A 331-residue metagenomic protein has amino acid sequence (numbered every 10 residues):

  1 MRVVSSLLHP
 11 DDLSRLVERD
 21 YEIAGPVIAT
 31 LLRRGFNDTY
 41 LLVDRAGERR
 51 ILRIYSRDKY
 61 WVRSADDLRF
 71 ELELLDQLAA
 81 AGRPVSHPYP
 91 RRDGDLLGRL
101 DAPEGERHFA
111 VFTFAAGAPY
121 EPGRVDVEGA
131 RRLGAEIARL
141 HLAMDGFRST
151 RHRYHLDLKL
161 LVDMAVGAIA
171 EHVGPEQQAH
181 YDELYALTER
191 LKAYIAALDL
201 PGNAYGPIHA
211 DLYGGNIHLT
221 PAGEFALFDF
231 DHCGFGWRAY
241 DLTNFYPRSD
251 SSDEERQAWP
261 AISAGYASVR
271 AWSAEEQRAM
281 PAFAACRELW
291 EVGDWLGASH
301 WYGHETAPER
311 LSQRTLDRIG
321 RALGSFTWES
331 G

Functional and structural regions predicted by a protein language model:
M1-D93, P221, T327-S330: Conserved NTP-binding catalytic cores of kinases and kinase-like/nucleotidyltransferase enzymes across multiple kinase
R2, E291-G331: ATP/Mg2+ or Mg2+-diphosphate-binding catalytic cores that bind nucleotide phosphates or diphosphates via glycine-rich
H9-D20, R148-R151, M164-H209, A271: An alpha-helical support segment within catalytic cores of ATP-dependent transferases
R33-A46, I51-L52, P88, E189-Y240 (+1 more regions): Active-site acidic catalytic loop and adjacent metal/ATP-binding pocket of ATP-dependent phosphoryl transfer enzymes
R45-R148: ATP-binding pocket architecture of kinase catalytic cores
R57, G94, G105-G123, V166-P175 (+1 more regions): A glycine-centered beta->alpha junction motif in the catalytic cores of kinase/phosphotransferase enzymes
P122-H180, Y205, R310: A cross-family kinase active-site recognition segment
R238-A271, C286-G303: Active-site activation/catalytic loop segments of kinase-like enzymes and analogous catalytic loops in related
